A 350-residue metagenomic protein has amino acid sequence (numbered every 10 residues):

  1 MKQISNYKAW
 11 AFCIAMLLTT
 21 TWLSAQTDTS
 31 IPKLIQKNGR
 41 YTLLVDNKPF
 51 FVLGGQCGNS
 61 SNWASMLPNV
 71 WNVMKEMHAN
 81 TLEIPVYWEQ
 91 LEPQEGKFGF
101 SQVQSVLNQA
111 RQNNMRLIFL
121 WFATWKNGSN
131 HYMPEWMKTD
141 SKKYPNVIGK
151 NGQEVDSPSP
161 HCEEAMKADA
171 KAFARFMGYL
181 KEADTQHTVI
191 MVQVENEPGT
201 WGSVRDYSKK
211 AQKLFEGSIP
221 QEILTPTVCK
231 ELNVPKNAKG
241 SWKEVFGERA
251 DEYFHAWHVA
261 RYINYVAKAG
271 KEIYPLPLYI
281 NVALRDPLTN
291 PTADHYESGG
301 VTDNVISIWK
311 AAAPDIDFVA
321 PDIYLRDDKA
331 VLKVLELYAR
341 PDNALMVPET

Functional and structural regions predicted by a protein language model:
M1-F12: Bacterial N-terminal signal peptides that target proteins for export
W10-T21: Bacterial N-terminal signal peptides
A25-N80: N-terminal carbohydrate-binding accessory modules
N47, L82, A110, F176 (+3 more regions): Conserved, mostly hydrophobic/aromatic
S60-E76, D294-A312, V331: Short, acidic/polar
M66-K143, A256-P275, V334-L335: Aromatic-lined substrate-binding rim segments of carbohydrate-active enzymes
M115, Y265-L276, N304-T350: Catalytic-core region of carbohydrate-active enzymes that cleave or remodel glycosidic bonds
K142-W309: Polysaccharide-binding and catalytic clefts of secreted carbohydrate-active enzymes
